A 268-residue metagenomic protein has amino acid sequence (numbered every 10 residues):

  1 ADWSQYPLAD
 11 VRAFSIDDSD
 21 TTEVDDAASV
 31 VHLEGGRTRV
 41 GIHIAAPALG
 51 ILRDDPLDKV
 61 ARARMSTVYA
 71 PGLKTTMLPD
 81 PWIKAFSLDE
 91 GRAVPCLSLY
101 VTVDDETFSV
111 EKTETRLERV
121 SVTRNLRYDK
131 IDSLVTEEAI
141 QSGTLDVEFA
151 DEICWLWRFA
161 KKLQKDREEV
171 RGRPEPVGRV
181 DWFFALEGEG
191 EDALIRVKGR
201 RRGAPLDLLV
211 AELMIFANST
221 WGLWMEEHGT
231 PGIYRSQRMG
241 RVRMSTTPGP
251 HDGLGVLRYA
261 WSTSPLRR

Functional and structural regions predicted by a protein language model:
A1-R268: Electropositive polyanion-binding surfaces
